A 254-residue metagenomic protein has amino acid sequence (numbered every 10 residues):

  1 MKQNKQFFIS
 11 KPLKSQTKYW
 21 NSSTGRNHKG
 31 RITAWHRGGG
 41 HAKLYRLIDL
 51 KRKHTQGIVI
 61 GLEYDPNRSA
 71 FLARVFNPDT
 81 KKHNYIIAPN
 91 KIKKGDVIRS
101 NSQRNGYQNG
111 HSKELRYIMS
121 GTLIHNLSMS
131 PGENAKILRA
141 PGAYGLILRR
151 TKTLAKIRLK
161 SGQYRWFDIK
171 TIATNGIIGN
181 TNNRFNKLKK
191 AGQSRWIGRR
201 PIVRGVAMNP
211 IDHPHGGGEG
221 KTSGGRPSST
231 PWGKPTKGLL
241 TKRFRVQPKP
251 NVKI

Functional and structural regions predicted by a protein language model:
M1-R68, I92-I254: Basic, glycine/proline-rich low-complexity segments that contact nucleic acids
N67, V75-N77: Structural recognition of beta-strand segments within beta-rich domains
P78-K81, K160-G162: Glycine-centered tight beta-turn/hairpin loop motif at sheet-sheet or coil-to-beta transitions
T80-K93: Beta-strand/loop nucleic-acid-binding surfaces
